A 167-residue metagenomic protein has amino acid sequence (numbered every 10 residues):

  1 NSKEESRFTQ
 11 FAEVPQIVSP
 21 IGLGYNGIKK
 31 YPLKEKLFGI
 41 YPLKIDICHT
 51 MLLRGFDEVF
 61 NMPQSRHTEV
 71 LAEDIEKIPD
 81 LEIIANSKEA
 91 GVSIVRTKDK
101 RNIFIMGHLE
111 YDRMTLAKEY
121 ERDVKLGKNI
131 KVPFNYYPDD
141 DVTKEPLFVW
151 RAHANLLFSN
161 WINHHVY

Functional and structural regions predicted by a protein language model:
N1-D46: Cysteine-nucleophile active-site neighborhood
I40-Y167: Amide-donor transfer/coupling interface in amidating biosynthetic enzymes
